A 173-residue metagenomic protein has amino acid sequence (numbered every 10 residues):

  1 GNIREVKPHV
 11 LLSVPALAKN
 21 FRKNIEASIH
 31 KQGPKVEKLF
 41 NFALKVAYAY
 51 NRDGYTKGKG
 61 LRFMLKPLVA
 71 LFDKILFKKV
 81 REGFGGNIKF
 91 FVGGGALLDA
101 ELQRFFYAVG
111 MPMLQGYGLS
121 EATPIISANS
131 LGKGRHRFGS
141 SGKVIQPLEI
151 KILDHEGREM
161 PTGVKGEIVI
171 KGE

Functional and structural regions predicted by a protein language model:
P8-I88: Alpha-helical "lid/cap" subdomains adjacent to substrate-binding clefts that gate access and reposition the ligand
L11, L68-E173: Conserved AMP-binding/adenylate-forming
